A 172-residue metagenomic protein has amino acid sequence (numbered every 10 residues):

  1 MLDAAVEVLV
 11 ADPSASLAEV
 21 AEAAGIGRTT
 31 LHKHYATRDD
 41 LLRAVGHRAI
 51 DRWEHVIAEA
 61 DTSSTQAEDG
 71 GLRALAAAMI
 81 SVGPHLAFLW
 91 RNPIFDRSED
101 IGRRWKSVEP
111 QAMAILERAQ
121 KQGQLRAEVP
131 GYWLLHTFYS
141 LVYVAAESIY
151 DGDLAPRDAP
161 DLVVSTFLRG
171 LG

Functional and structural regions predicted by a protein language model:
M1-E19: Short, amphipathic alpha-helix enriched in basic
A11-S14, H32-R43: HTH DNA-binding helix-turn interface
E19-A23, L31: Append "Primarily bacterial transcriptional regulators
E22, A36-T37, H47: Residue-level detection of the helix-turn-helix DNA-binding "recognition helix"
D40, I80-A114: Short secondary-structure transition hinges
A44, H55-H85, D96-D100: Hydrophobic alpha-helical connector segments
W90-I94, G102, K106, K121-S165: Hydrophobic/aromatic-rich alpha-helical bundle segments in the mid-to-C-terminal region
